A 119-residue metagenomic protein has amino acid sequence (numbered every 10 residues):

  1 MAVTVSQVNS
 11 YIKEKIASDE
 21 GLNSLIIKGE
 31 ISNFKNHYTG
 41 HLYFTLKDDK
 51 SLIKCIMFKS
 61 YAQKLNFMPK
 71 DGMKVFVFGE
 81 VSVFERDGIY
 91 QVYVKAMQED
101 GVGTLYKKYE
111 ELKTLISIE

Functional and structural regions predicted by a protein language model:
M1-E119: OB-fold and OB-like single-stranded nucleic-acid-recognition modules and their adjacent interaction interfaces
